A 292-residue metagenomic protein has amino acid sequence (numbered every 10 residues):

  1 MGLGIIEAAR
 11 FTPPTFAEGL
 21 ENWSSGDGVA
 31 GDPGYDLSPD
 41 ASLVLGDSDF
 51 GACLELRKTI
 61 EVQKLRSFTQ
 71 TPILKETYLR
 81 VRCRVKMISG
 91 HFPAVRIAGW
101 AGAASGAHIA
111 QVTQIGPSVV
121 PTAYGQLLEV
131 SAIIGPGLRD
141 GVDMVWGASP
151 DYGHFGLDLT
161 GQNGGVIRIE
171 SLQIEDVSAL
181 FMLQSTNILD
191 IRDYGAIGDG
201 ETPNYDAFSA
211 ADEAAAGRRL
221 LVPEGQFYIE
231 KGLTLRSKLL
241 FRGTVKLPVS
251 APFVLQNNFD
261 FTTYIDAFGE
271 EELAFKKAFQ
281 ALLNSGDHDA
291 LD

Functional and structural regions predicted by a protein language model:
M1-S24, T160-R192: Extracellular polysaccharide-targeting segments
F16, I60, K64-I97, V130-A132 (+1 more regions): Extra-cytoplasmic beta-strand recognition segments
G34-K64, G102: Short carbohydrate-recognition loop motifs
E55-L74, A104-G116: Secreted extracellular polysaccharide-interacting domains
P72-E76, P121-G125, A148-P150, Q162: Surface-exposed coil/turn segments at beta-strand junctions on protein surfaces, enriched
A104-G147: Extracellular carbohydrate recognition and processing domains and analogous Trp-centered ligand-binding platforms
V130-I167, L172: Extracellular beta-strand ligand-recognition surfaces/modules
Y205, S209, G217-D292: N-terminal extracellular ligand-recognition/capping segment immediately after the signal peptide
